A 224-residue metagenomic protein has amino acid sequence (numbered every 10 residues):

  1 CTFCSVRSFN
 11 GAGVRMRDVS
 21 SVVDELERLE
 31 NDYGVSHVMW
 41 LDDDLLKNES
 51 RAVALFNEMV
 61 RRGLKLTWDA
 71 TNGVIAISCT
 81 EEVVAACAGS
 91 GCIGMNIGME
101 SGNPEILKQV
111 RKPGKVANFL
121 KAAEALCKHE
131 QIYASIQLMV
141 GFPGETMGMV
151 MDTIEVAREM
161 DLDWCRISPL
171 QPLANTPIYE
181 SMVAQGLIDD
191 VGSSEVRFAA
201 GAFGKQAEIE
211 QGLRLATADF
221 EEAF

Functional and structural regions predicted by a protein language model:
C1-S135, E155: Radical SAM [4Fe-4S] cluster-binding motif and immediate context
V14, R111, F142-E145, G212: Pocket-edge positions in alpha/beta enzyme catalytic cores
D43-K47, G73-I75, M139-G144, S168-P177: Short, solvent-exposed turn/loop segments enriched in Gly/Ser/Thr/Pro and often Arg
V60, A70, G91, M95 (+6 more regions): Generic detector of intrinsically disordered, low-complexity, polar/charged segments
C127, S135-D152: Amphipathic repeat-derived elements
Y133, G148-M151, E155-F224: C-terminal accessory regions of radical SAM enzymes
